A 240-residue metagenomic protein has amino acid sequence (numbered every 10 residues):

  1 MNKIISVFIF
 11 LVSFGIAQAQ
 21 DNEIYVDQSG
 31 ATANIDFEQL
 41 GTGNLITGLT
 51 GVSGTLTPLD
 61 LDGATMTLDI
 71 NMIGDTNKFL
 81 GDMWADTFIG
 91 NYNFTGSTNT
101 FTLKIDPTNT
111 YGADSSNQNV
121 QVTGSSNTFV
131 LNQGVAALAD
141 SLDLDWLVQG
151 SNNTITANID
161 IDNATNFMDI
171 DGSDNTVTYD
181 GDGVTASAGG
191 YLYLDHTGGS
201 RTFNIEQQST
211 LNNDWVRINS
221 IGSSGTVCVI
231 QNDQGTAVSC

Functional and structural regions predicted by a protein language model:
N2-I9: Bacterial Sec-dependent N-terminal signal peptides
I5, F14-Q20: Sec/Tat signal peptide C-region and signal peptidase I cleavage site
L11-V12, I221: Repetitive helical segments and hydrophobic/amphipathic motifs
Q20-C240: Low-complexity repeat regions of mature extracellularly deployed or surface/particle-associated proteins
